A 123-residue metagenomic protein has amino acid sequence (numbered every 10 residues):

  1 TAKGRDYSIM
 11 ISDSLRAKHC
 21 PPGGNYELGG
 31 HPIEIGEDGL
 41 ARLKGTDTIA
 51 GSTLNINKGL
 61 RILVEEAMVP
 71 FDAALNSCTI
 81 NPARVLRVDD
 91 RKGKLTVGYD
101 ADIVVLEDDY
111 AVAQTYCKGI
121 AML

Functional and structural regions predicted by a protein language model:
T1-Y99, I103-L106: His/Asp/Glu-enriched, well-ordered alpha-helical/loop segment that forms or immediately abuts the divalent-metal
D109-Y116: Short, Lys/Arg- and Gly-enriched loop/turn segments at beta-strand edges
